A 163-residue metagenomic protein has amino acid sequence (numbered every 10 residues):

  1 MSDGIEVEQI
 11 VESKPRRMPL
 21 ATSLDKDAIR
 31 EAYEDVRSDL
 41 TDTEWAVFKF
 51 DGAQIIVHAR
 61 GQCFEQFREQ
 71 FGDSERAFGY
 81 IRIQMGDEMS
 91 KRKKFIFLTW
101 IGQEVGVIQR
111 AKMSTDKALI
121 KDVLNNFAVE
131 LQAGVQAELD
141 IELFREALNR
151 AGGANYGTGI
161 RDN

Functional and structural regions predicted by a protein language model:
S2-N163: Long, low-complexity regulatory segments enriched in Ser/Thr/Pro/Gly and acidic residues
